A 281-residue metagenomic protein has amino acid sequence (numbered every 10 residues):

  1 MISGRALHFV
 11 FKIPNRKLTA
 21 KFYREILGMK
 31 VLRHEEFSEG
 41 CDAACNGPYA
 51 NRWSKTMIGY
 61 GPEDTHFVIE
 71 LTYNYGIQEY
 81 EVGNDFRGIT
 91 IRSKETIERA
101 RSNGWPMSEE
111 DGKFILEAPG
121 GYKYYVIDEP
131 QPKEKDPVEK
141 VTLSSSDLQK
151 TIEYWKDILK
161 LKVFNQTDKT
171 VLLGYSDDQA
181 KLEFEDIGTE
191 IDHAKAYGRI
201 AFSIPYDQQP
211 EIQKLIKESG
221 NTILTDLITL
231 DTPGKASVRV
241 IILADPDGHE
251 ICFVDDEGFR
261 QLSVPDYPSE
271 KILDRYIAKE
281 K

Functional and structural regions predicted by a protein language model:
M1-S3, E81-V82, P132-K135, D192-A194: Short, flexible turn/loop "capping" segments at secondary-structure junctions
I2, H8-F11, E70, R92-L143 (+2 more regions): Vicinal oxygen chelate
A6-H8, N84-I89, V138-K140, K195-I200: Eukaryotic phosphotyrosine signaling hubs
V10-H66, T142-E185: Core segments of cupin and vicinal oxygen chelate
N15, S93-E95, D147, Q208: Acidic/polar helix N-cap motif
T19-F22, T96-A100, T151-Y154, E211-L215: Hydrophobic side chains in well-ordered alpha-helices
G47, R52-T56, F67, R87 (+4 more regions): Short beta-strand micro-motifs in enzyme catalytic cores
G47-P48, G59-T65, I77-I89, E98-G104: Active-site-adjacent scaffolding segments
